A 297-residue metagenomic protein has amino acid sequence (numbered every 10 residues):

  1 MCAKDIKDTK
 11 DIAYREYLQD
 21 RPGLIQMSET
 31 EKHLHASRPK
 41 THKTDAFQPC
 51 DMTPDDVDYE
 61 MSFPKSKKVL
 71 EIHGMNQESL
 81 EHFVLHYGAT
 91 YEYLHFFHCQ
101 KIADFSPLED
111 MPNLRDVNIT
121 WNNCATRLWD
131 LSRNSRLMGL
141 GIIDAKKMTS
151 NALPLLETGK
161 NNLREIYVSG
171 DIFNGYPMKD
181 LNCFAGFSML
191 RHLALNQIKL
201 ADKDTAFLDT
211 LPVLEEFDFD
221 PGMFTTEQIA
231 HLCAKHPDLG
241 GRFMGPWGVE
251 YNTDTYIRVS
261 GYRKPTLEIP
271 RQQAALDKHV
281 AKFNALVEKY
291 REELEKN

Functional and structural regions predicted by a protein language model:
D8-S79, V84-A103, N113-L128, R133-C183 (+3 more regions): Concave beta-strand-loop units of leucine-rich repeat
H279-N297: Cullin-RING E3 adaptor/co-adaptor recruitment helices
